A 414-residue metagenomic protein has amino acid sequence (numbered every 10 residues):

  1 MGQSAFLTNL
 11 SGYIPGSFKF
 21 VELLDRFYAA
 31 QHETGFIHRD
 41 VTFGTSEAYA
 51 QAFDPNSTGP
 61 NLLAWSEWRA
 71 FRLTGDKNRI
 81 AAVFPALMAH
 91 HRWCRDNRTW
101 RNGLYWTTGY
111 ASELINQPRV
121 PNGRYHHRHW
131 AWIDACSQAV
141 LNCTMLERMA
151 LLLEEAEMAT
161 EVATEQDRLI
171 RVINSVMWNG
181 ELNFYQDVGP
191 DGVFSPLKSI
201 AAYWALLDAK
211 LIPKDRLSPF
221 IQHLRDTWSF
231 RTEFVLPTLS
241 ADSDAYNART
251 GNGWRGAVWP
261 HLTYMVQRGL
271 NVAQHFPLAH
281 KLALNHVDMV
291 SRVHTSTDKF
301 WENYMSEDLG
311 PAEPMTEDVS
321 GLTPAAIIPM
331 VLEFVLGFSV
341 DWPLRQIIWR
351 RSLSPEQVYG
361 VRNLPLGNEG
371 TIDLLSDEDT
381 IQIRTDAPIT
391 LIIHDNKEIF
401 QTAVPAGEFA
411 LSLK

Functional and structural regions predicted by a protein language model:
M1-T108, W132-C136, V140, G256-A273 (+5 more regions): Aromatic-rich carbohydrate-recognition surfaces in CAZymes
T8, Q166, A205: Conserved hydrophobic/aromatic pocket- or pore-lining residues that grip, position, or stack substrates in active sites
I14, A81, H126-I133, L153-A156 (+3 more regions): Charge-dense, low-complexity intrinsically disordered segments
G16-A30, K77-N97, N142, L146-N174 (+4 more regions): Extended, well-ordered alpha-helical scaffold segments
F20, A64, E147, T160-R171 (+6 more regions): Solvent-exposed, well-ordered amphipathic alpha-helical segments that flank/support binding or catalytic loops
E22-D54, T99-A131, R171-V258, S291-E313 (+5 more regions): Extended glycan-interaction surfaces of carbohydrate-active proteins
H127-L141, M158-E161, E165, L197 (+1 more regions): Short, contiguous, pocket-lining structural segments that sit at or immediately flank catalytic/ligand-binding sites
I221-F230, M265-K414: Non-catalytic C-terminal accessory modules of carbohydrate-active enzymes
